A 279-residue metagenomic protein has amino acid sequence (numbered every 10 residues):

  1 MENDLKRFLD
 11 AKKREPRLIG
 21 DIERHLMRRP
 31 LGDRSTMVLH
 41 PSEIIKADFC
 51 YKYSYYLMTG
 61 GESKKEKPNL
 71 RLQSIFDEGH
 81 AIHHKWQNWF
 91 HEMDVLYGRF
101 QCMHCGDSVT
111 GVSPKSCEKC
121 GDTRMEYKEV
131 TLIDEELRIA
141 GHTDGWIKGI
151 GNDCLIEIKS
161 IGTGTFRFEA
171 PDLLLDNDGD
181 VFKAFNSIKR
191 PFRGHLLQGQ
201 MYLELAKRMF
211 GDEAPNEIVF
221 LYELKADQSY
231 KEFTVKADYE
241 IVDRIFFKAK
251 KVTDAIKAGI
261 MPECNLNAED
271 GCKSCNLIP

Functional and structural regions predicted by a protein language model:
M1-L155, G162-D176: Metal-dependent nuclease catalytic cores that hydrolyze phosphodiester bonds in DNA/RNA, characterized by
E2-R7, P114, F168-E169, L175-D178 (+2 more regions): Metal-dependent nuclease catalytic regions and adjoining charged, substrate-binding loops involved in nucleic-acid end
R34-P41, E157, F192, K236-V242: General structural signal for secondary-structure boundaries
E92, I161, R208-D212: Alpha-helix capping at helix-to-loop junctions
G141-T143, I158, H195-M201: Long, contiguous hydrophobic alpha-helical segments, chiefly transmembrane helices and signal peptides
I156-I158, K248: A structural motif
I158-S160, Y222: Residue-level recognition of conserved beta-strand positions in structured domain cores
